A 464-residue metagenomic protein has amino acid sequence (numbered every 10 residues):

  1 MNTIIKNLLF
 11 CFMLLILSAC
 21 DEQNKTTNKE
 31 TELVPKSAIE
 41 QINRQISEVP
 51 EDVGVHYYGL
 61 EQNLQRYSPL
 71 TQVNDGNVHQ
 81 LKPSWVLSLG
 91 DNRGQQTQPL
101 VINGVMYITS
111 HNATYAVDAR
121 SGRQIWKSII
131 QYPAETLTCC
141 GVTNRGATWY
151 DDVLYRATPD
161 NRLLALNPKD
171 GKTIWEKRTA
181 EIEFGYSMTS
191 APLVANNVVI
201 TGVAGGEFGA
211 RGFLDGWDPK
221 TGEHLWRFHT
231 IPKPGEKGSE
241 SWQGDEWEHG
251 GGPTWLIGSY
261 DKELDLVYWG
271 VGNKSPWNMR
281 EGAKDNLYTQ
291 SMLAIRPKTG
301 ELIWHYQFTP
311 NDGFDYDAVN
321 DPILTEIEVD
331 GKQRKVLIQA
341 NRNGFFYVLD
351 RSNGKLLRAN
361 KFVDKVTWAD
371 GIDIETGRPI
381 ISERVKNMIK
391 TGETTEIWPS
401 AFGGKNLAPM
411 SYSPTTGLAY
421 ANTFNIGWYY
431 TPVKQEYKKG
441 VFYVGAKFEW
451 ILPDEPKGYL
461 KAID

Functional and structural regions predicted by a protein language model:
I16-A19: C-terminal motif of bacterial Sec signal peptides marking the signal peptidase cleavage site
D21-Q23: Bacterial signal peptide processing site
N28-P83, T230-K237, I381-V385, W450: Blade/loop signatures of beta-propeller domains
D52-V53, N103-V105, D151-D152, N196-V198 (+3 more regions): Short coil/turn segments that connect the beta-strands within blades of beta-propeller domains
E61-A180: N-terminal cofactor/phosphate-binding cores enriched in small/glycine residues, especially glycine-rich loops such as
L87-Q98, K127-T148, E176-A191, F208 (+7 more regions): Extracytoplasmic beta-rich repeat domains
V105-T109, Y115, L154-R156, I200-G202 (+3 more regions): Conserved beta-propeller blade signature
L166, D170, G212-H224, D285-E301 (+2 more regions): Beta-propeller blade signature
